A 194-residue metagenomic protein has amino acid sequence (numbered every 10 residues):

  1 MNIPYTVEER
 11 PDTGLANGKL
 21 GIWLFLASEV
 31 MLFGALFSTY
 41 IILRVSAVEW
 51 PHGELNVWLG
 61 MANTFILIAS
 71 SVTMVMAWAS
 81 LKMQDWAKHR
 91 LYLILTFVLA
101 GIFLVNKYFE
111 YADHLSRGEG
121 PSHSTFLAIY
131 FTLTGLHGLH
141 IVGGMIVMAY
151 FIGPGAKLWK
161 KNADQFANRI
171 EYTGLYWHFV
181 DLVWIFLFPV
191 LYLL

Functional and structural regions predicted by a protein language model:
M1-L194: ...captures the hydrophobic TM-helix bundle architecture rather than a specific catalytic motif, and can also fire on
